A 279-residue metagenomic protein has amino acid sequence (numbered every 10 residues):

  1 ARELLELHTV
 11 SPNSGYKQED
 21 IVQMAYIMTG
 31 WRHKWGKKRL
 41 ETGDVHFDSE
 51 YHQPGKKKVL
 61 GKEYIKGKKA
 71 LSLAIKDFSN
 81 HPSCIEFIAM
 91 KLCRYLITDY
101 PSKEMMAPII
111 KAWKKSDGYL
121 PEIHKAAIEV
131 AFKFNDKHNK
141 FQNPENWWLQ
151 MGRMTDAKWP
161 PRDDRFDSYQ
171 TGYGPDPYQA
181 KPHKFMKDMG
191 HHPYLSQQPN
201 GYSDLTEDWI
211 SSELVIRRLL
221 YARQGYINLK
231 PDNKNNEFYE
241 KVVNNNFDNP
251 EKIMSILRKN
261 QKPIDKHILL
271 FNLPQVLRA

Functional and structural regions predicted by a protein language model:
A1-Y100, L120: Non-catalytic, conformational "gating/processing" segments within enzyme and secreted inhibitor domains
H81, I85, A89-L120, H124-A279: Flexible, low-complexity segments enriched for small/polar residues
